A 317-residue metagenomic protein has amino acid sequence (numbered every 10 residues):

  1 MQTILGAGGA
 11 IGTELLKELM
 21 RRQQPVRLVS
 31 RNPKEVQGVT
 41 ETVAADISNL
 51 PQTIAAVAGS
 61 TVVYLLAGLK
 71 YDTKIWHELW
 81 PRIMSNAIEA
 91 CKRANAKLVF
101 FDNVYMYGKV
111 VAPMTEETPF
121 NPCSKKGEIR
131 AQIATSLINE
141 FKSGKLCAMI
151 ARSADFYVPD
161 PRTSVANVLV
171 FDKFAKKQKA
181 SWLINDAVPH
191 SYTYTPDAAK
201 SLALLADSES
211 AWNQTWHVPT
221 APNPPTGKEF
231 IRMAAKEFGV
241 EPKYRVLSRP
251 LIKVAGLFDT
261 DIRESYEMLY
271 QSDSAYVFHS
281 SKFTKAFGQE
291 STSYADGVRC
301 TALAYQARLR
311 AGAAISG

Functional and structural regions predicted by a protein language model:
Q2, S201-S265, T292, D296-G317: Mid/C-terminal beta-alpha module of Rossmann-like enzyme folds, strongest in SDR-family dehydrogenases/epimerases
Q2-R22: N-terminal Rossmann NAD(P)H-binding glycine-rich loop of SDR-like oxidoreductase domains
R27, S85-R130, M149: Conserved Rossmann-fold NAD(P)-dependent oxidoreductase catalytic core, especially the SDR/UDP-sugar
K34-A94: NAD(P)H-binding glycine-rich loop region in Rossmannoid oxidoreductase-like domains and their noncatalytic homologs
N103, T135-D160: Conserved beta-loop-beta element that borders a ligand/cofactor-binding pocket
A154-S164, I184-P196, T220-P222: Glycine-rich "substrate-gating" loop/helix at the edge of Rossmann-like oxidoreductase active sites
D172-T193, S210-W212: A conserved pocket-lining segment of Rossmann-fold NAD(P)-dependent short-chain dehydrogenase/reductase
A255-E290: Conserved C-terminal active-site "lid" loop/helix of NAD(P)H-dependent oxidoreductases that clamps the redox cofactor
